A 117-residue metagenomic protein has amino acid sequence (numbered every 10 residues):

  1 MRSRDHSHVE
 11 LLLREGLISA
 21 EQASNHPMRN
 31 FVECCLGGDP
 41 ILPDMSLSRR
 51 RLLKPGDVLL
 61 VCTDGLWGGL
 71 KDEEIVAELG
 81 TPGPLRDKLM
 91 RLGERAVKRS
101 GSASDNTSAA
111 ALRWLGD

Functional and structural regions predicted by a protein language model:
M1-L36: Glycine-rich phosphate-binding loop plus the immediately following alpha-helix
P27-C62, L66-D117: C-terminal catalytic subdomain
